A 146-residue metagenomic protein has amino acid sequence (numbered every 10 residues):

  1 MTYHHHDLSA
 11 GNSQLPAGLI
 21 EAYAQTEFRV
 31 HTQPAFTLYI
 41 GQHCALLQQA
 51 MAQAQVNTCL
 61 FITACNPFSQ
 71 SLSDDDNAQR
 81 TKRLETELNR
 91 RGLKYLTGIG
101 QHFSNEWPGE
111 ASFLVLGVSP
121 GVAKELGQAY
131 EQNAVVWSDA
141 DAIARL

Functional and structural regions predicted by a protein language model:
M1-T86: N-terminal, charge-rich interaction modules
L47, R90-Q101: Short amphipathic beta-strand starts and helix->beta connectors
A52, T97-E106: Short, flexible, solvent-exposed loop/turn segments with mixed acidic/basic and small polar residues
C59-L60, S112-L114, A134-V135: Structural motif
I62-T63, V115-V118, S138: Short His-Asn-centered micro-motif
H102, A140-L146: Short proline/glycine- and acidic-rich turn/helix-capping motifs at secondary-structure junctions
W107-G117: Short cationic amphipathic helices and targeting signals
V122-A140: Helix-rich interaction surfaces within compact, conserved domain-sized segments that mediate assembly or partner
